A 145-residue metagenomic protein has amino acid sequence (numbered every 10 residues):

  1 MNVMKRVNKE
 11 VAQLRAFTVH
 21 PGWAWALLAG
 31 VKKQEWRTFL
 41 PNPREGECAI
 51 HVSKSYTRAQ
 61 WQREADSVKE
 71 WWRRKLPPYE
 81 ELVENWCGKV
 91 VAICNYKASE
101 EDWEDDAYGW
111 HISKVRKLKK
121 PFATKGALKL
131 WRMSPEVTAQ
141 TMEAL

Functional and structural regions predicted by a protein language model:
N2-L145: Structured alpha/beta reader/binder surfaces that contact nucleic acids or chromatin modification marks
